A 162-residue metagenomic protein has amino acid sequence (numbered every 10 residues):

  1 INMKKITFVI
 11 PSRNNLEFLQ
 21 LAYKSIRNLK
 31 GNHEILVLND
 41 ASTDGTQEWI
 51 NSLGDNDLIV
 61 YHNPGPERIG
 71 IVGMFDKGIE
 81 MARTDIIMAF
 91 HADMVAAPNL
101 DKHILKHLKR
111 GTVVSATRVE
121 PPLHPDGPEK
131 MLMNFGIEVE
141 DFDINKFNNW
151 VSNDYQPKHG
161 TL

Functional and structural regions predicted by a protein language model:
I1-S25: N-proximal low-complexity "stem/linker" segments adjacent to membrane-targeting elements
K24-H33: Short, acidic, metal-binding catalytic loop of nucleotide-sugar glycosyltransferases
I26, D40-A41, P66: Conserved short acidic donor-positioning loop in nucleotide-sugar-dependent glycosyltransferases
N39-E48: A conserved acidic beta->alpha catalytic loop
G45, A92-H107: Acidic donor-binding/catalytic loop of UDP-sugar-dependent glycosyltransferases, especially processive GT2
G65-A82: Glycine-rich, basic loop-to-helix element that forms the pyrophosphate-binding segment of sugar-nucleotide handling
I87: Short aromatic/hydrophobic "clamp" motif used to bind/position activated sugar donors
V114-L132: Short beta-strand-to-loop element that shapes/binds the nucleotide-sugar donor at the catalytic cleft/hinge
